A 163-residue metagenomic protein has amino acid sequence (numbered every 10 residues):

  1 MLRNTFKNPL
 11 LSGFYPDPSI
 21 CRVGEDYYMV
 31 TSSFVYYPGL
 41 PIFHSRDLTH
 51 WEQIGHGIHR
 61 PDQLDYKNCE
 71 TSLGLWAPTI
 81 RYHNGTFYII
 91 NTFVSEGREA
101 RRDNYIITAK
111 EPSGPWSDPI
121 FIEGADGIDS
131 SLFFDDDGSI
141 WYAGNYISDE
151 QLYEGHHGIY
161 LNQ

Functional and structural regions predicted by a protein language model:
M1-Q163: Carbohydrate-active catalytic/glycan-binding domains of CAZyme proteins, especially the secreted or lumenal ectodomains
